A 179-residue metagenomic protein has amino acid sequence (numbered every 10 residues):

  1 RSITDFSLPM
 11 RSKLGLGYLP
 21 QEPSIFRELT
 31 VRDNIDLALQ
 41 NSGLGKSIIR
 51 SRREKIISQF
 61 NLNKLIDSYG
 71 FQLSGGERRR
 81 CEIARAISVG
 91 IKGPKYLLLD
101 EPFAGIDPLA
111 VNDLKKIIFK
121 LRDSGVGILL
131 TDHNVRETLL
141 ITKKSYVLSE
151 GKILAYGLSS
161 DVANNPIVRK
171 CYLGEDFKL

Functional and structural regions predicted by a protein language model:
S2-E22, K46-R50, D67, S159-I167: ABC ATPase NBD coupling module
F6-L8, L29-V31, D36-I49, Q59 (+1 more regions): ABC-type ATPase nucleotide-binding domains, specifically the catalytic core motifs of the NBD
S47-L65, F119: Conserved ABC ATPase "signature" region
Y69-E77: Conserved ABC ATPase signature
I83: Hydrophobic anchor residue at the start of the ABC signature
L97-E101: Catalytic Walker B motif of ABC-type/P-loop ATPase nucleotide-binding domains
V111-S124: Helical segment within the ABC ATPase nucleotide-binding domain
